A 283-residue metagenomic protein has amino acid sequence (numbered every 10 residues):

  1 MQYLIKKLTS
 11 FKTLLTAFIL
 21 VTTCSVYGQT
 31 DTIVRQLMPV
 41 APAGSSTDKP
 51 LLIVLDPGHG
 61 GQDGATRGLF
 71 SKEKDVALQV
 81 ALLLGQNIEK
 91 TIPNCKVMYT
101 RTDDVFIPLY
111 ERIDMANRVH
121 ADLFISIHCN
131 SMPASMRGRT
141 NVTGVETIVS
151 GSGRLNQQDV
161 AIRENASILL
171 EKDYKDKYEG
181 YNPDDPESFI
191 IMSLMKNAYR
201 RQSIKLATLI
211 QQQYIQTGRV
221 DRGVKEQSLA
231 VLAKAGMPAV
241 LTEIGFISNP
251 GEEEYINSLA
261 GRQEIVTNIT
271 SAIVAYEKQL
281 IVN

Functional and structural regions predicted by a protein language model:
M1-N283: Catalytic-site microenvironment of enzymes that process N-acetyl-hexosamine-containing cell-wall polysaccharides
